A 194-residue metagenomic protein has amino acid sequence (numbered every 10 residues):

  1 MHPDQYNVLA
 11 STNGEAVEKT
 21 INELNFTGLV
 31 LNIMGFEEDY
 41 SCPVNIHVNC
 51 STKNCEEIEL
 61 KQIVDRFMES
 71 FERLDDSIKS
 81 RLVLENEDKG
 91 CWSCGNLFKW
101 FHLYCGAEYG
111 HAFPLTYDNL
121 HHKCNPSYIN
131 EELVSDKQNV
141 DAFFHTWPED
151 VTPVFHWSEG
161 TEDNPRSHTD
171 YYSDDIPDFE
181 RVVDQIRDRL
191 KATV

Functional and structural regions predicted by a protein language model:
H2, L82, D118, V194: Conserved, mostly hydrophobic/aromatic
D4, D88, L120-H121, G160-T161: Catalytic metal-binding/acid-base residues of hydrolase active sites
D4-G110, P114: Active-site acidic/histidine proton-transfer and metal-coordination neighborhood in alpha/beta enzyme cores
F113, Y117, N125-V194: Histidine-acidic metal/acid-base catalytic patches
